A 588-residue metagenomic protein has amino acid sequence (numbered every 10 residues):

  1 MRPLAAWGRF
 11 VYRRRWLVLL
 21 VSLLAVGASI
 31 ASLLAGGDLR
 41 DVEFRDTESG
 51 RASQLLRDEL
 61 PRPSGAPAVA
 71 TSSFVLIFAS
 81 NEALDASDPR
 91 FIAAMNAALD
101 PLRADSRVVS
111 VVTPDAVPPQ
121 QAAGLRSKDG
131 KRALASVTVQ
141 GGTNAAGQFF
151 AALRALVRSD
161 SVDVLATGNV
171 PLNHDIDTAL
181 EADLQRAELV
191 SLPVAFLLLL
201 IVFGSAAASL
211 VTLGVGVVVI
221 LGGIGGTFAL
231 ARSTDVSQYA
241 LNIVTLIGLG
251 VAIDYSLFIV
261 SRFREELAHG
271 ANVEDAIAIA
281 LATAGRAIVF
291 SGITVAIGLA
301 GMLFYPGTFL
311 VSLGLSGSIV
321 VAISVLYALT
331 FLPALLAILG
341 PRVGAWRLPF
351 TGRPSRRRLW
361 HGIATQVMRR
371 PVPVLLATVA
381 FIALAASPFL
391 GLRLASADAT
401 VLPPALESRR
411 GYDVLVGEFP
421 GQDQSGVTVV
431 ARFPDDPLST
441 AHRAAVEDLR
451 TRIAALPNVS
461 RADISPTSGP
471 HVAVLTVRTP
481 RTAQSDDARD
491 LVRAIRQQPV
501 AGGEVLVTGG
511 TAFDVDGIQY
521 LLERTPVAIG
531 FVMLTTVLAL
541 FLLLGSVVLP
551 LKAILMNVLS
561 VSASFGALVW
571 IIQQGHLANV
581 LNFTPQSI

Functional and structural regions predicted by a protein language model:
M1-G37, V108, A123, K128 (+3 more regions): Membrane-embedded transmembrane helical bundles of large multi-pass transporters/channels
D41-V42, S49, L246: Disorder-to-helix initiation segments
R45-T71, S80-N173, G391-V580: Structured non-transmembrane domains adjacent to transmembrane bundles in polytopic membrane proteins
F74: Acidic beta-strand-to-loop metal/phosphate-binding motif
